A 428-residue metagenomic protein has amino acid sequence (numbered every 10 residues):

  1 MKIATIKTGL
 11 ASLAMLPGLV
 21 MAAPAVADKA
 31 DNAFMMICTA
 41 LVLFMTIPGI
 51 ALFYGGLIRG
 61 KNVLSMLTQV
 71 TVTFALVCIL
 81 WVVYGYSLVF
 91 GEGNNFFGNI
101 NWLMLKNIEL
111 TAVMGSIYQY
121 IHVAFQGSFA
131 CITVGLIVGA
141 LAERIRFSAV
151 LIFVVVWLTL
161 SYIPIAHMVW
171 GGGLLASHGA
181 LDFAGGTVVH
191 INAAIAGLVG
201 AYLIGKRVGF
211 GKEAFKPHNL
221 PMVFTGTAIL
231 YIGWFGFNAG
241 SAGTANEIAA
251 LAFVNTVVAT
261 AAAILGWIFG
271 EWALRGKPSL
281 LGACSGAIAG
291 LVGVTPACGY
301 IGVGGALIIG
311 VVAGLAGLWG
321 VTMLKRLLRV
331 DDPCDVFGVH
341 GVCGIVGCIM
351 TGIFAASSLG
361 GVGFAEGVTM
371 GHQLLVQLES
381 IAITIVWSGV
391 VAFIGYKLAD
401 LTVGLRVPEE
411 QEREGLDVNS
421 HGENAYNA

Functional and structural regions predicted by a protein language model:
M1-A23: N-terminal secretory/membrane targeting signals
M21-A428: Glycine- and aromatic-enriched membrane alpha-helices
